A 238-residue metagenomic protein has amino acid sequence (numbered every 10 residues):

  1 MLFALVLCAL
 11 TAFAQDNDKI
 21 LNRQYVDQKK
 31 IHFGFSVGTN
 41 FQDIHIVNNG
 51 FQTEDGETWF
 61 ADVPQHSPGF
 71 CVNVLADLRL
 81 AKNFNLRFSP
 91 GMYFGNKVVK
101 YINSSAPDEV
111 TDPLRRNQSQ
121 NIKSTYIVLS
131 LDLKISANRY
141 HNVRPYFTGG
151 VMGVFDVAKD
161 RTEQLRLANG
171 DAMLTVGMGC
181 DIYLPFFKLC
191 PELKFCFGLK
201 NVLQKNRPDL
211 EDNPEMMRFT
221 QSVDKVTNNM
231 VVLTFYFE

Functional and structural regions predicted by a protein language model:
A14-P68, M230, Y236-E238: Short glycine/proline- and aromatic-enriched beta-strand/turn motifs that initiate or cap beta-hairpins
D27, L78-K82, I135-H141, I182-P185 (+1 more regions): Outer-membrane beta-barrel strand-turn architecture
K29-I31, H66-F70, K123-L129, V143 (+2 more regions): Residues that define the transmembrane beta-barrel architecture of outer-membrane proteins
I31-V37, L86-P90, I127-L129, P145-V151 (+3 more regions): Transmembrane beta-strands of outer-membrane beta-barrel proteins
T39-D43, M92-N96, I135-A137, V151-V157 (+3 more regions): Transmembrane beta-strands of outer-membrane beta-barrel pores
D43-H45, N83-L86, H141-V143, F186-L189: Repeated loop/turn-to-beta-strand initiation elements of outer-membrane beta-barrel proteins
N49-T111: Glycine- and aromatic-enriched membrane insertion/assembly motifs of diderm outer-membrane and organelle channel
P185-E238: Predominantly the C-terminal beta-signal and adjacent terminal strand-loop region of outer-membrane beta-barrel
